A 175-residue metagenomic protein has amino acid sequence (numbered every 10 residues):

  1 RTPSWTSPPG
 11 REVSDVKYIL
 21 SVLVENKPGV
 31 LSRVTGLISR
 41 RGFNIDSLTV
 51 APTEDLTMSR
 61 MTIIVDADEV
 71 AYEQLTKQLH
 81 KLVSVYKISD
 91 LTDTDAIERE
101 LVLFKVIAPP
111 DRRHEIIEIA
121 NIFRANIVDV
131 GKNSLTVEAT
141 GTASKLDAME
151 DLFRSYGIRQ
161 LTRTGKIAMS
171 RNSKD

Functional and structural regions predicted by a protein language model:
W5, G10-R60, I64-D175: Long, contiguous binding/interaction regions
